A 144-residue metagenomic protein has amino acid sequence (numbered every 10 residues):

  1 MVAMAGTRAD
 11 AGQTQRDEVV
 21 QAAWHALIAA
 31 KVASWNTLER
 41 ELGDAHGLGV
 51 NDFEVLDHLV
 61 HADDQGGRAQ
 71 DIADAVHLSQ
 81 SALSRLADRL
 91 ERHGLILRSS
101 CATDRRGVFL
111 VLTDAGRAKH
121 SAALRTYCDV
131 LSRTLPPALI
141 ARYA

Functional and structural regions predicted by a protein language model:
M1-H46, H93-L95: N-terminal leader segment of winged-helix/HTH proteins
A5-A11, D88-A144: Charged, amphipathic alpha-helical coiled-coil/dimerization segments
R16-V19, L48, G67, L112 (+1 more regions): Alpha-helical hairpin
V20, W24-L42, L56, H120-A144: Hydrophobic alpha-helical core bundles mediating ligand binding, dimerization, or RNAP-core interactions
N36-S79: N-terminal helix-turn-helix DNA-binding core of bacterial DNA-binding proteins
H61-Q65, L86-H93: Amphipathic alpha-helical interaction surfaces
